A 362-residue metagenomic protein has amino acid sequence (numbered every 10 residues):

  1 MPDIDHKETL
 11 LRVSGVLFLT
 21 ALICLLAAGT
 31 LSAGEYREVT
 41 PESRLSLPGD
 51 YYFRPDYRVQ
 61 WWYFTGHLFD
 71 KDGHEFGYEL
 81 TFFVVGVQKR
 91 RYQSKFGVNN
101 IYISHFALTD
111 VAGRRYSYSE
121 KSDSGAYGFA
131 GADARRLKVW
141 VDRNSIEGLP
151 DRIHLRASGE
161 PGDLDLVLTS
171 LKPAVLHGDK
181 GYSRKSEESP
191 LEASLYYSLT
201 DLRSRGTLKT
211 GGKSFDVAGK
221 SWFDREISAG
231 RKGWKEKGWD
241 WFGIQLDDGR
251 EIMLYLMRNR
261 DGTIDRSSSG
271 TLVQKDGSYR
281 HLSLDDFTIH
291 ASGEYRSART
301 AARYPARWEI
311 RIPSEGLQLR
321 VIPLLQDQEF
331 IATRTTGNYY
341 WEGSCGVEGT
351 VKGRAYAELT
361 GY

Functional and structural regions predicted by a protein language model:
M1-D3, F18, T30: A subset of signal/propeptide-processing and intrinsically disordered low-complexity segments in secreted/extracellular
M1-R12: N-terminal secretory signal peptides that target proteins for export/translocation
P2, L25, N259-D261: Short intrinsically disordered, low-complexity coil segments enriched in acidic
V16-A27: Bacterial N-terminal signal peptides
A33-Y362: Structured soluble/peripheral alpha/beta segments that form catalytic or ligand/cofactor-binding pockets
